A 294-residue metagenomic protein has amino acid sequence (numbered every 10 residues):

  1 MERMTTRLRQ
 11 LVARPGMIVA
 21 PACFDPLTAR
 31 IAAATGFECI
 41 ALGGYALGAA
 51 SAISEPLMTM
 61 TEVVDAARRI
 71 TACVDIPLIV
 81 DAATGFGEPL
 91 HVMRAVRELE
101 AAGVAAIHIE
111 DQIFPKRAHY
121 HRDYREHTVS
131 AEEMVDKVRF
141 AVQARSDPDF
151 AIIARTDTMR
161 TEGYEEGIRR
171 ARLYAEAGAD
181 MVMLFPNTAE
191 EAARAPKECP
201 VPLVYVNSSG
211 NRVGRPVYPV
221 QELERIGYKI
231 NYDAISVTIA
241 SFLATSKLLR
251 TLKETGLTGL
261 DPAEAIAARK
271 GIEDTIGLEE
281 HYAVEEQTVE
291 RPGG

Functional and structural regions predicted by a protein language model:
E2-D233, A240, R250, V284-G294: Alpha/beta enzyme core
K229-G294: Conserved alpha/beta catalytic core and glycan-binding cleft of carbohydrate-active enzymes
